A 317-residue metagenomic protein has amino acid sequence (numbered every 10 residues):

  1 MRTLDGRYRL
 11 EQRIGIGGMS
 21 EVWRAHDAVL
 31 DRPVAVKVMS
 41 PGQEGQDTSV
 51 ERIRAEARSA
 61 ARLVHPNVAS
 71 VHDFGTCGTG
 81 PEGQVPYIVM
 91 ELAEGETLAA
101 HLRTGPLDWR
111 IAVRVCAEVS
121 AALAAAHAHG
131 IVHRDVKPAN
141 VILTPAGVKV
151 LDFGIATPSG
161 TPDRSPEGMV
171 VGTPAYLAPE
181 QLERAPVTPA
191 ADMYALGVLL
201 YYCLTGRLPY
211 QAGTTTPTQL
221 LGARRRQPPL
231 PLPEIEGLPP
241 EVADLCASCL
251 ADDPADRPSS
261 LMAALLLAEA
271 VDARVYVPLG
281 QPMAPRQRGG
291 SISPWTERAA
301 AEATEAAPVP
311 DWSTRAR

Functional and structural regions predicted by a protein language model:
E11-G17, V22: Protein kinase glycine-rich loop
S40-R62: AlphaC helix of the eukaryotic protein kinase fold
F74: Activation-segment/catalytic-loop signature of the eukaryotic protein kinase fold
P81-T97, H101, G105: Conserved short submotifs of the Hanks-type protein kinase catalytic core that shape the nucleotide-binding pocket
V115-C116: Activation segment signature within eukaryotic-like protein kinase domains
V119-I131: Protein kinase catalytic-loop region centered on the HRD/HxD motif
D192: Conserved catalytic-loop aspartate of Hanks-type protein kinases
